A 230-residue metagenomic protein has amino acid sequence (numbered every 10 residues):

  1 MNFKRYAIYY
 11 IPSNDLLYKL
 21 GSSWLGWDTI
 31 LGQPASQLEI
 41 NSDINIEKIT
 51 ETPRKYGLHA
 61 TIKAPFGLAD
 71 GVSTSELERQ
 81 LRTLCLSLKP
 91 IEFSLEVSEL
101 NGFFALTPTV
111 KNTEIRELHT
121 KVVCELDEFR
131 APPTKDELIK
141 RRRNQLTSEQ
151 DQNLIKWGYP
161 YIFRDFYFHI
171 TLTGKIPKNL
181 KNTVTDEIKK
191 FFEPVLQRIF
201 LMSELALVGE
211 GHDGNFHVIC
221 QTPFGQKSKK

Functional and structural regions predicted by a protein language model:
M1-L100, T113, E117-L196, H212-K230: Basic, often amphipathic N-terminal segments
I8, F104-P108: Generic recognition of long tandem-repeat/solenoid scaffolds
T109, E210: Surface loops and adjacent helix of pleckstrin homology
F192, L201-G209: Low-complexity, intrinsically disordered Gly/Pro/Thr-rich segments
